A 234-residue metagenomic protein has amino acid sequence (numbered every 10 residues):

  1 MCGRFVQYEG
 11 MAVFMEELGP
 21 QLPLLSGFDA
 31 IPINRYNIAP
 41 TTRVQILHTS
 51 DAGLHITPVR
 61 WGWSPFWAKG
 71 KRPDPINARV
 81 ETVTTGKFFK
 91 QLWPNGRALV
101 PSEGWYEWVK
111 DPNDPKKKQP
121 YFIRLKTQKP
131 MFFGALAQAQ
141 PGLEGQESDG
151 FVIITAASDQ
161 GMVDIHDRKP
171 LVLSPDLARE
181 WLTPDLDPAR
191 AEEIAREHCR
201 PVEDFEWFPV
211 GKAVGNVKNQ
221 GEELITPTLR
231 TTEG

Functional and structural regions predicted by a protein language model:
M1-G234: Short linear sequence motif anchored by a di-proline
